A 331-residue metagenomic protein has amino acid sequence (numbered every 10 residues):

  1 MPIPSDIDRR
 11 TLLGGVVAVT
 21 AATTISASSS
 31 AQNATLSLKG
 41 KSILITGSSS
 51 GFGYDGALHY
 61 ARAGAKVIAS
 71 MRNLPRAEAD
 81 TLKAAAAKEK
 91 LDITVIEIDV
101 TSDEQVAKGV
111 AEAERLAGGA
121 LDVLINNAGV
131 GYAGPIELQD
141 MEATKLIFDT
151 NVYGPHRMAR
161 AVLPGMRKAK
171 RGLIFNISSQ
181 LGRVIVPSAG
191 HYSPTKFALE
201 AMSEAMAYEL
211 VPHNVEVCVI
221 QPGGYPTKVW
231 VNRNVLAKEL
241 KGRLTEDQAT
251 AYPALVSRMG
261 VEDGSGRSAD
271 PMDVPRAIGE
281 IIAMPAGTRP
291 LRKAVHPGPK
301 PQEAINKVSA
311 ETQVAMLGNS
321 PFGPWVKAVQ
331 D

Functional and structural regions predicted by a protein language model:
M1-V19: N-terminal secretory signal peptides and thylakoid transit peptides that target proteins across membranes
S49-S50: Conserved glycine-rich cofactor-binding loop
E97-K108, M141: The beta1-alpha1 cofactor-binding region of Rossmann-like NAD(H)/NADP(H)-dependent oxidoreductases
P135-I136, A143-K145: Substrate-binding pocket helix/loop in short-chain dehydrogenase/reductase
A159, T195: Active-site helix of classical SDR
S179: Residue(s) in the substrate-gating loop at a strand-loop-helix junction that position the organic substrate next
E216-G264: C-terminal beta-strand-loop-alpha-helix "lid" module of Rossmann-like NAD(P)-dependent dehydrogenases
